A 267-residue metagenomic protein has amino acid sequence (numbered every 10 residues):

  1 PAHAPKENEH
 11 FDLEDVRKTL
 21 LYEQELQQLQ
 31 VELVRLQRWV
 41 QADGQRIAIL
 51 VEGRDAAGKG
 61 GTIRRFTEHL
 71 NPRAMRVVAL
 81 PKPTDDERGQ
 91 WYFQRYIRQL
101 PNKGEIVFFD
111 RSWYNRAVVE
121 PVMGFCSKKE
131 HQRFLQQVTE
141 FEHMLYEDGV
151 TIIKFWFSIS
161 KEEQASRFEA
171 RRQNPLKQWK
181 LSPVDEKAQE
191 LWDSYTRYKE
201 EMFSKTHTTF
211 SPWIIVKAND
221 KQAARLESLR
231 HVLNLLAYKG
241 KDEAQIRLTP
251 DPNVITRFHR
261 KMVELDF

Functional and structural regions predicted by a protein language model:
P1-F267: Glycine-rich phosphate-binding loop of ATP-dependent small-molecule kinases
